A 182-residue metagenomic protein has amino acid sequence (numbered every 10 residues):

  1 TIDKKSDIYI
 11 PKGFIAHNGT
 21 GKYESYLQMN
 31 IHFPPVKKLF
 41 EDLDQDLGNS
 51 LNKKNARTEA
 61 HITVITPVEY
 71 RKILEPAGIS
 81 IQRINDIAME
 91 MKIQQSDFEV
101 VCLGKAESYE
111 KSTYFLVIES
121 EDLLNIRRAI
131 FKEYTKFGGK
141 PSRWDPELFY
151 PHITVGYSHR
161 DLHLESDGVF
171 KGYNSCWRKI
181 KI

Functional and structural regions predicted by a protein language model:
T1-I182: Histidine-dependent nucleotide/RNA phosphoesterase domain, centered on the 2H-phosphoesterase fold with its duplicated
